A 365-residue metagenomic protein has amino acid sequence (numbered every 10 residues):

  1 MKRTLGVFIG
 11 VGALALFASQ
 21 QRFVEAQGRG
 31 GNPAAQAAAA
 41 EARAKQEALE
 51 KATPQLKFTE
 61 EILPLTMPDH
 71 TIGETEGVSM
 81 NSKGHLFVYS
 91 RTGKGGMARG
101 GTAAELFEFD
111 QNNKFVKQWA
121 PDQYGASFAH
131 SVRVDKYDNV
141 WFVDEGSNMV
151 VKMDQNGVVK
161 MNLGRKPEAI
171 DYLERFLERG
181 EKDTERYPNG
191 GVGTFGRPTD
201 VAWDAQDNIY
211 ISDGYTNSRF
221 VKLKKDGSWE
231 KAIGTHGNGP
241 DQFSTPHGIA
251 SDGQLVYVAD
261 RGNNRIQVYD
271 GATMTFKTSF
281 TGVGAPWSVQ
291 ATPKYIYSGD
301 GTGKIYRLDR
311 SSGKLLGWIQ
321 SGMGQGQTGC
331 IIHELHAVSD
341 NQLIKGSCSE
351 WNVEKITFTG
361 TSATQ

Functional and structural regions predicted by a protein language model:
R43, I62-T102, T199-D204: Beta-strand-rich domains and repeat architectures in extracellular enzymes and scaffolds, especially beta-propellers
E47-T71, D183-Y187: A short helix->beta-strand "capping" segment at the edge of beta-propeller domains
I62-P68, F115-D122, M161, E185-G191 (+3 more regions): A short beta-strand motif characteristic of beta-propeller blades
H70-S82, Q123-N139, Y172-Q206, N238-L255 (+2 more regions): Beta-rich, blade/repeat-based domains predominating in secreted/periplasmic proteins but also intracellular
H85-F87, N139-W141, N208-I211, L255-V258 (+3 more regions): Conserved beta-propeller blade signature
A103-F107, M149-V151, S218-K222, R265-Q267 (+2 more regions): A short loop-to-beta-strand structural motif that recurs across blades of beta-propeller domains
F109-K114, D154-N156, K224-S228, D270-M274 (+2 more regions): Short loop/turn segments that connect beta-strands within beta-propeller blades
Q327-Q365: Blade-level signature of beta-propeller repeat domains, shared across WD40, Kelch, NHL, RCC1 and BNR/Asp-box propellers
